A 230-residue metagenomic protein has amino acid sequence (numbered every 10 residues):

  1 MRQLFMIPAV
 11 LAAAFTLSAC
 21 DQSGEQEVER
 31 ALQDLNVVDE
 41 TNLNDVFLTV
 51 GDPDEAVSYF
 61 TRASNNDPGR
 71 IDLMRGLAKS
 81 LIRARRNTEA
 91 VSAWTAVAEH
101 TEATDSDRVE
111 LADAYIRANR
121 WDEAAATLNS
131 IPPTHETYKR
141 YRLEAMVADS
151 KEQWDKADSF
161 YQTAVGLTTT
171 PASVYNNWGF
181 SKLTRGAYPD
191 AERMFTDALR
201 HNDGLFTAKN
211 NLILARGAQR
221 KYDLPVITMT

Functional and structural regions predicted by a protein language model:
R2, M6, L17-G76, R83: N-terminal leader/linker segments that initiate helical-solenoid repeat arrays
Q22-D34, E192-T230: Terminal, low-structured helical/coil segments at or just beyond the last alpha-helical repeat
N66, E99-T101, I131-T134, L167 (+1 more regions): Structural marker of alpha-solenoid helical repeat scaffolds
I71-D72, T104-S106, E136-K139, W154 (+2 more regions): Helix-start (N-cap) detector for alpha-helical repeat units in TPR-like alpha-solenoids, especially tetratricopeptide
G76, E110, L143-E144, N177 (+1 more regions): Canonical tetratricopeptide repeat
